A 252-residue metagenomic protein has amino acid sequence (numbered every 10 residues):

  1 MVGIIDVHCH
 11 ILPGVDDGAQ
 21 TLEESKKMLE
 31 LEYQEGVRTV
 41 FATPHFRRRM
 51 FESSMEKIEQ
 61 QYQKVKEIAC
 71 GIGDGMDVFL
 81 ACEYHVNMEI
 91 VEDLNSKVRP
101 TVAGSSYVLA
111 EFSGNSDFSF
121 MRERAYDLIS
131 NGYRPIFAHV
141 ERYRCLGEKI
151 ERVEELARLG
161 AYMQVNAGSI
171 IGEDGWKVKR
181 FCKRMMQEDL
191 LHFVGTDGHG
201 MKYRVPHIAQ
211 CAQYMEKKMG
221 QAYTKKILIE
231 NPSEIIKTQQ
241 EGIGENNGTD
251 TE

Functional and structural regions predicted by a protein language model:
M1-G75: An N-terminally biased module of ancient metal coordination in phosphate/nucleic-acid-related enzymes
I5-V7, F41-T43, F79-C82, I136-A138 (+2 more regions): Active-site neighborhood of phospho(di)ester-bond hydrolases with catalytic His/Asp-centered motifs
I11-L22, V108-S116, I170: Active-site mouth loops of central-metabolism enzymes
Y33, I129, M186-Q187: Non-catalytic positions within long, well-ordered alpha-helices that form the structural scaffold/packing of enzyme
F46-M50, H85-N87, R142-L146, I170-E173 (+1 more regions): Active-site environment of divalent metal-dependent phosphoester hydrolases
E52-Q164, G242-I243, G248-T251: Extended substrate/RNA-proximal surfaces in nucleic-acid metabolism proteins
L190-P206: Short acidic/histidine-rich active-site segments
I208, A212-E252: Mid-to-C-terminal alpha-helical segments outside catalytic/metal-binding sites
